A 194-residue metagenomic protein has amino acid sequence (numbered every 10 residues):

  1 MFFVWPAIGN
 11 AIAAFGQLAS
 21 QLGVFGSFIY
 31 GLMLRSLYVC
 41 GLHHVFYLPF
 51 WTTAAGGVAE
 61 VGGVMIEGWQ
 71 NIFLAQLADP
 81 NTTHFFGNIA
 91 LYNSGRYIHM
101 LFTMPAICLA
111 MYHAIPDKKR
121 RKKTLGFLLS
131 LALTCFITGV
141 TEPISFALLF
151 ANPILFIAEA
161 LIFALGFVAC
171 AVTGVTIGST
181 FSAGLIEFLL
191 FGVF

Functional and structural regions predicted by a protein language model:
M1, L48, L91-K119: Transmembrane alpha-helical segments in integral membrane proteins
M1-T53, A171-G174, G178-F194: Signature of multi-pass transmembrane helix bundles
F2, A19-G23, C40-G41, Y97-L101 (+4 more regions): Hydrophobic alpha-helical scaffolding
F2, F15-A19, A90, S94 (+5 more regions): A near-ubiquitous, low-amplitude feature marking generic local secondary-structure context
G16-I29, P80-H84, K118-F127, L155-A158: Membrane-interfacial loop-to-helix junctions in multi-pass transporters
Q21-Y92: Interfacial loop/helix-cap signal at membrane boundaries in integral membrane proteins
L48-F50, A54, K119, L148 (+1 more regions): Residues in flexible loops and secondary-structure boundaries
E60-I89, P105-L109, H113, F127-F194: Transmembrane alpha-helical segments and their short flanking loops that form helix-hairpins/helix-helix interfaces
